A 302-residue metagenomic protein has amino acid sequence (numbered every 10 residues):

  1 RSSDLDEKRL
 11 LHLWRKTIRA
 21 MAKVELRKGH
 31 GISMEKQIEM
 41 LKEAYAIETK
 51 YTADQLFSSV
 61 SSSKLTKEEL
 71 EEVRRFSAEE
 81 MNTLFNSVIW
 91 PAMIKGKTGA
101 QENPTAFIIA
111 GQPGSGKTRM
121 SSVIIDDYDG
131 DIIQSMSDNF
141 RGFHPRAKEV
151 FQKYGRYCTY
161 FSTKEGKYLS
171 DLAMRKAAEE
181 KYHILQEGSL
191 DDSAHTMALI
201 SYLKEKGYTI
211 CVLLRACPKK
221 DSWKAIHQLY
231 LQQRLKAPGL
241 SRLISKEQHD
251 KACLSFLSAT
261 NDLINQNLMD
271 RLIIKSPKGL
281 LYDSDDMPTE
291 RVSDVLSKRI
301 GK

Functional and structural regions predicted by a protein language model:
R1-S2: Short, small-residue-biased leader/transition segments that mark boundaries at the very start of proteins
E69-G96: N-terminal pre-Walker A segment at the start of P-loop NTPase domains
P113: The conserved Walker
K117: Conserved lysine of the Walker
M120: Hydrophobic positions on the alpha1 helix immediately C-terminal to the Walker A/P-loop
G142-L190: Conserved nucleotide-sensing/catalytic segment adjacent to the nucleotide-binding pocket in NTP-handling enzymes
K206-I226: Conserved phosphate-donor/acceptor-positioning beta-strand/loop module used by diverse small-molecule
K224-K302: Conserved GTP-binding G-domain of TRAFAC-class P-loop NTPases and closely related GTPase folds
